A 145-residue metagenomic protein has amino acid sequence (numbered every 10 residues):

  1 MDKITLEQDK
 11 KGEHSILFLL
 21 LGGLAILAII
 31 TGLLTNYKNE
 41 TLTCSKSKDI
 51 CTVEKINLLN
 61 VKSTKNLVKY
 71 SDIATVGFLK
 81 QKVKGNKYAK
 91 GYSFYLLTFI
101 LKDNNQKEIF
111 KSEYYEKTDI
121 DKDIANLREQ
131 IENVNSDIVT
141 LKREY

Functional and structural regions predicted by a protein language model:
M1-T43, E144-Y145: Alpha-helical transmembrane spans
D2-T5, I100-Y145: Terminal and domain-flanking low-complexity segments
T5, D9-I16, T52-Y115: Non-transmembrane, membrane-adjacent beta-strand/coil modules in membrane-associated proteins and peripheral
G22-L27, S45, C51, N66-Y70 (+1 more regions): Activation on folded, globular domain regions of eukaryotic proteins
L33-Y37, T41-K46, Q81-K90: DNA polymerase processivity clamps
